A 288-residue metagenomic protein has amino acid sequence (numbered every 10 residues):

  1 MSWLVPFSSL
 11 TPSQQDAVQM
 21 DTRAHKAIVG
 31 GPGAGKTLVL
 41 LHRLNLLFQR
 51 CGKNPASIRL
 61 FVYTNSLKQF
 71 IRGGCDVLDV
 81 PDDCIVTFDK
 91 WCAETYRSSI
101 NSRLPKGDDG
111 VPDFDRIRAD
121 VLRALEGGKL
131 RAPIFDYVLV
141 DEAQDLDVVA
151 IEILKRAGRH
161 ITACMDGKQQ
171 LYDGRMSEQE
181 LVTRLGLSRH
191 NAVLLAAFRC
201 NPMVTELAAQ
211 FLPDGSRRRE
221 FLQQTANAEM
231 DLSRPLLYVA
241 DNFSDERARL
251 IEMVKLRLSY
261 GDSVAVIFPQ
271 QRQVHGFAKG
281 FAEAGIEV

Functional and structural regions predicted by a protein language model:
W3, F7, P12-L78, D89-W91 (+2 more regions): Conserved helicase motor core of SF1/SF2 NTP-dependent helicases
V62-T64, Q69-F70, D76-A119: Inter-Walker segment of RecA-like/P-loop motor cores
S99-Y137, E142-E152: Conserved RecA-like ASCE ATPase "motif II neighborhood" in helicase/translocase motors
